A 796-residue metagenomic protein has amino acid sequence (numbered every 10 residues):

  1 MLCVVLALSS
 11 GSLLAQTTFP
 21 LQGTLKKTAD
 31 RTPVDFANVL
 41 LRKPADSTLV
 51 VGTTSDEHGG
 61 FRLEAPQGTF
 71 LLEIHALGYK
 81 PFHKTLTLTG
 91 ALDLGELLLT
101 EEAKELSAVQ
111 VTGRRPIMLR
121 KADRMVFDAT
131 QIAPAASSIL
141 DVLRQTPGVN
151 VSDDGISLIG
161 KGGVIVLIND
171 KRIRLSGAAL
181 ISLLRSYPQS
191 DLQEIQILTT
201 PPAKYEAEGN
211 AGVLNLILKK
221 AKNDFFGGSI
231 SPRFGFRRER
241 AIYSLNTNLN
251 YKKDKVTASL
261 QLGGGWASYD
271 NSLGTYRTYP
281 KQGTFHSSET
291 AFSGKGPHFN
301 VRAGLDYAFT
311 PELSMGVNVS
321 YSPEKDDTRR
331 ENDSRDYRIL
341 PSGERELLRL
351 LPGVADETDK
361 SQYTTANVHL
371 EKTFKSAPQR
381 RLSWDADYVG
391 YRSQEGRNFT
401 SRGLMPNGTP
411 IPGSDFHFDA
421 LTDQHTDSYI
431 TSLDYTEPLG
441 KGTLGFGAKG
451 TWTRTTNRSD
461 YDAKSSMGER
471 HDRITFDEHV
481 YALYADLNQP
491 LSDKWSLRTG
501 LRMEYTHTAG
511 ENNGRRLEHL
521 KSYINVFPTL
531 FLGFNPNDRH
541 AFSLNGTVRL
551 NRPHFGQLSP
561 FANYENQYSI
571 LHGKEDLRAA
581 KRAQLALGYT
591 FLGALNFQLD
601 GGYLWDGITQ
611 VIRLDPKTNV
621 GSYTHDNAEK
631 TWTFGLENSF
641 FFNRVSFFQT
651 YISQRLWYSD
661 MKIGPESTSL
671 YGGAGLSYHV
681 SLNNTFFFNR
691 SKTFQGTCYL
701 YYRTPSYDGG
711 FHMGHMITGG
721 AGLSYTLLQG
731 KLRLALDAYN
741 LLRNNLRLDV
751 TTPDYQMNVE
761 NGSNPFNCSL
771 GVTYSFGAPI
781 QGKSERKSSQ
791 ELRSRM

Functional and structural regions predicted by a protein language model:
K26, N38-R42, H75-Y79, D93-A133 (+4 more regions): Short, acidic, small-residue-rich periplasmic hinge/interaction motif at the N-terminus of Gram-negative outer-membrane
P44-G60: Short, acidic Ser/Thr/Gly-rich low-complexity loop/linker segments typical of extracellular and cell-surface proteins
P44-T48, L71-T85: A short, solvent-exposed loop/turn motif at the edges and junctions of modular extracellular/periplasmic domains
G95-L98, I139-V142, L180-L183, I197 (+2 more regions): N-terminal periplasmic accessory domains that precede and gate Gram-negative outer-membrane beta-barrel machines
R172-T199: Short acidic/polar hinge/loop motifs at secondary-structure boundaries that mediate gating or recognition
R302-E324, A355-N512, N535-R539, G593-L599 (+2 more regions): Face-selective signature of the C-terminal outer-membrane beta-barrel domain
Q424, F476, L550-Q598, Y603 (+3 more regions): Outer-membrane beta-barrel signature, preferentially recognizing the C-terminal barrel domain of Gram-negative
N627-R703: Gram-negative outer-membrane beta-barrel transporters
